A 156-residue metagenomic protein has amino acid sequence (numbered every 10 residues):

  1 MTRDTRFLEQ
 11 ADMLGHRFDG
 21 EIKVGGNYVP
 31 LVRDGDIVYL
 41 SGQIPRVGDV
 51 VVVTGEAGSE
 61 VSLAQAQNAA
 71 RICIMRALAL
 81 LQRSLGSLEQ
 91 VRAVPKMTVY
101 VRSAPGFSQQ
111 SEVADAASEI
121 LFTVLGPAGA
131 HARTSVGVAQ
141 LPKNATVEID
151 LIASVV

Functional and structural regions predicted by a protein language model:
M1-V156: Short, polar/acidic, helix-capping and beta-turn segments at strand->helix junctions that line the mouths
